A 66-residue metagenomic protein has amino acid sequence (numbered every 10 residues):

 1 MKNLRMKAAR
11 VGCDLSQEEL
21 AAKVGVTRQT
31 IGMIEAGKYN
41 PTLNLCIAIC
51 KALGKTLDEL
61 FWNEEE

Functional and structural regions predicted by a protein language model:
M1-L4, L15, N40, N44: Residues at secondary-structure transition points
L4-K23: Short basic helix-loop element that most often maps to the first helix and adjoining turn of HTH DNA-binding modules
E19, T30, E59: Residues in the helix-turn-helix
V26-Y39: Recognition helix of helix-turn-helix/homeodomain-like DNA-binding domains that insert into the DNA major groove
N44-E59: DNA major-groove recognition helix of helix-turn-helix/homeodomain DNA-binding modules
F61-E66: Short amphipathic recognition helices of helix-turn-helix/homeodomain-type DNA-binding modules
